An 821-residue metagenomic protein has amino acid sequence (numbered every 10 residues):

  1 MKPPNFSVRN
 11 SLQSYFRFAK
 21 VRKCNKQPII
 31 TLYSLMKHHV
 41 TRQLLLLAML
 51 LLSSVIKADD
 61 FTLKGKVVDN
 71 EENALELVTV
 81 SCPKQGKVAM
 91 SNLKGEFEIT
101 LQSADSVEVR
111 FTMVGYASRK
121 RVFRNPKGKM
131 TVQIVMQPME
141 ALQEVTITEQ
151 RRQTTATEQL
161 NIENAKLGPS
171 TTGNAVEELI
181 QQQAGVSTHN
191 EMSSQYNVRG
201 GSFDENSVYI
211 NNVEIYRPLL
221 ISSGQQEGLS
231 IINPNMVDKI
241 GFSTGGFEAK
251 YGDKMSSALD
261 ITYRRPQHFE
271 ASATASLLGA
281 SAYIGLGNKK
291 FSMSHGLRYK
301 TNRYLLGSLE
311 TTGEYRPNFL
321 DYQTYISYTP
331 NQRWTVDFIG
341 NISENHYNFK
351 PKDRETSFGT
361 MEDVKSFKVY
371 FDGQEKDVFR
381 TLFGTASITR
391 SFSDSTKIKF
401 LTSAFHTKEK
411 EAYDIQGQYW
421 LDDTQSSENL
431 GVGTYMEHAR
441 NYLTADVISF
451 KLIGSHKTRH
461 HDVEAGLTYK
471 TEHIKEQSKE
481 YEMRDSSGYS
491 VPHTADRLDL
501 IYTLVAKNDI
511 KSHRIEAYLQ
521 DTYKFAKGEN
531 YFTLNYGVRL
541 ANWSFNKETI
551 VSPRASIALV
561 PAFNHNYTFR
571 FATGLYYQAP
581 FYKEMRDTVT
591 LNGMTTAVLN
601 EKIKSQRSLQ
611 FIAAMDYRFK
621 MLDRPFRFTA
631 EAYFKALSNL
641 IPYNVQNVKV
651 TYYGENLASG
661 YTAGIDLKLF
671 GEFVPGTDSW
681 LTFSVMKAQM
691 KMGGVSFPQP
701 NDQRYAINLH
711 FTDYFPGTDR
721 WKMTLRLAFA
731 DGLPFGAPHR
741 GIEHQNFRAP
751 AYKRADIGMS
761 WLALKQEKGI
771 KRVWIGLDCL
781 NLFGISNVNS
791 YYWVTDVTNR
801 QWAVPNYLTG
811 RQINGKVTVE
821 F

Functional and structural regions predicted by a protein language model:
V68-E71, V78-P83, R110-A117, P126-P169 (+3 more regions): Short, acidic, small-residue-rich periplasmic hinge/interaction motif at the N-terminus of Gram-negative outer-membrane
A117, R124, M130, R152-N206 (+3 more regions): Periplasmic N-terminal accessory/gating domains of Gram-negative outer-membrane beta-barrel systems
K239-K250, S256-Y263, E270-E314, D321-T329 (+1 more regions): Predominantly transmembrane beta-strands of Gram-negative outer membrane beta-barrel pores used for transport
T329-N345, Q374-N546, T629-A632, W680: Face-selective signature of the C-terminal outer-membrane beta-barrel domain
K399-S403, K602-N656, Y661, I775-L780 (+1 more regions): Membrane-embedded beta-barrel scaffold of Gram-negative outer-membrane proteins
A445-V447, H460, L504-K635, S684: Structural signature of Gram-negative outer-membrane beta-barrels, strongest in the C-terminal barrel of TonB-dependent
K524-N530, Y633-A636, Y653-F735: Gram-negative outer-membrane beta-barrel transporters
S679, A728-P738, W761-F821: C-terminal beta-signal and adjacent terminal beta-strands/loops of Gram-negative outer-membrane beta-barrel proteins
